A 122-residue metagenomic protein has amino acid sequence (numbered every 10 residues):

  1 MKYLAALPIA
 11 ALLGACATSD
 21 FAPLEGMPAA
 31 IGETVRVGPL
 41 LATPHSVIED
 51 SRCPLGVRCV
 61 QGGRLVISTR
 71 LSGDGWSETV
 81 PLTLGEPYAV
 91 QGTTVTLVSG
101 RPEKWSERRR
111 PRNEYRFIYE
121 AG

Functional and structural regions predicted by a protein language model:
M1-L4: Positively charged n-region of N-terminal signal peptides that target proteins for export
L12-A15: C-terminal motif of bacterial Sec signal peptides marking the signal peptidase cleavage site
A17-D20: Bacterial signal peptide processing site
A30, V37-P39, G62-V66, S77 (+2 more regions): Extracytoplasmic
T34-R64: Post-signal-peptide N-terminal segment of Sec-exported extracytoplasmic proteins
G63-S72, Y115-G122: A short beta-strand signature
P81-W105: Short Fe-S-cluster ligation motifs
R101-A121: Short, exposed beta-strand-loop hairpins at the edges of beta-sheets in extracellular/periplasmic proteins
